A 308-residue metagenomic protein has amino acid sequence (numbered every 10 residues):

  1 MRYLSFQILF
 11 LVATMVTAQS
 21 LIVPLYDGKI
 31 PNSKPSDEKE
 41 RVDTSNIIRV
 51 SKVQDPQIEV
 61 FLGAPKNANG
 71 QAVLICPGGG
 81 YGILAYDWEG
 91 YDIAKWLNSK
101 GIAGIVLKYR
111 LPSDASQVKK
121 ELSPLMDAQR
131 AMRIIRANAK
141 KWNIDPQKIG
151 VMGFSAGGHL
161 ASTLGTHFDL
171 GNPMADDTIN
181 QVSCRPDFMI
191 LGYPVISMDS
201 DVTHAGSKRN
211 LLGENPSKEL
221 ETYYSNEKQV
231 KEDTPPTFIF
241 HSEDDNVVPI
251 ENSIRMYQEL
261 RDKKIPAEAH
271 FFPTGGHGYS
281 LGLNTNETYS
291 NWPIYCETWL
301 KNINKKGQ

Functional and structural regions predicted by a protein language model:
Q19-N67: N-terminal cap/lid segment of alpha/beta-hydrolase-fold proteins
E40-S45, P194-Q229, P235: Mobile cap/lid helix-loop segments that gate and shape the active-site cleft of serine hydrolases
N69-G78: Short beta-strand element of the alpha/beta-hydrolase
L84-D87, D92-A94, Y109-P146, T285-Y289: Catalytic nucleophile-loop/oxyanion-hole region of alpha/beta-hydrolase and closely related hydrolase-like folds
R130-T203, E221: Primarily recognizes the serine-hydrolase "nucleophile elbow" in alpha/beta-hydrolase and SGNH/GDSL folds
I239-H241, D245: Short beta-strand/loop motif that positions the catalytic acidic residue of the alpha/beta-hydrolase fold
N246-N252: Conserved alpha/beta-hydrolase "acid-adjacent" motif
I254-Q308: C-terminal catalytic histidine-bearing segment of alpha/beta-hydrolase fold enzymes
